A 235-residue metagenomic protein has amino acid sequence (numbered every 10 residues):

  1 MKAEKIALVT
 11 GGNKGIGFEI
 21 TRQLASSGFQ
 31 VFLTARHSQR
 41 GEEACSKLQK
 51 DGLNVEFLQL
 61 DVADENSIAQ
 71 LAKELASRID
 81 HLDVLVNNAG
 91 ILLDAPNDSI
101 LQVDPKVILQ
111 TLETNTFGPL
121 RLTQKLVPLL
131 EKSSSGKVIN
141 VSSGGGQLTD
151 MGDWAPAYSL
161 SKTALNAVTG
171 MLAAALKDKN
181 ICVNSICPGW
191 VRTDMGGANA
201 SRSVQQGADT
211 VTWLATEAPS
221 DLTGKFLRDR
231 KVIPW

Functional and structural regions predicted by a protein language model:
K2-F32: Canonical Rossmann dinucleotide-binding motif of NAD(H)/NADP(H)-dependent dehydrogenases/reductases, specifically
V9-T10, N87-N88, G136-S143, C182-C187: Structural signature of the Rossmann-like NAD(P)-dependent dehydrogenase/reductase core
S27-E43: Conserved glycine-rich Rossmann-like NAD(P)H-binding loop of the short-chain dehydrogenase/reductase
S38-Q39, L58-K73: The beta1-alpha1 cofactor-binding region of Rossmann-like NAD(H)/NADP(H)-dependent oxidoreductases
L53-N54, E74-N87, L93, D104 (+1 more regions): A glycine-rich helix->loop->beta "capping" turn within Rossmann-like NAD(P)(H)-dependent oxidoreductase domains
I91-L92, D98-L112, L120, Q124 (+1 more regions): Catalytic loop of short-chain dehydrogenase/reductase
D178, S185-P188, G197-W235: C-terminal helical subdomain
